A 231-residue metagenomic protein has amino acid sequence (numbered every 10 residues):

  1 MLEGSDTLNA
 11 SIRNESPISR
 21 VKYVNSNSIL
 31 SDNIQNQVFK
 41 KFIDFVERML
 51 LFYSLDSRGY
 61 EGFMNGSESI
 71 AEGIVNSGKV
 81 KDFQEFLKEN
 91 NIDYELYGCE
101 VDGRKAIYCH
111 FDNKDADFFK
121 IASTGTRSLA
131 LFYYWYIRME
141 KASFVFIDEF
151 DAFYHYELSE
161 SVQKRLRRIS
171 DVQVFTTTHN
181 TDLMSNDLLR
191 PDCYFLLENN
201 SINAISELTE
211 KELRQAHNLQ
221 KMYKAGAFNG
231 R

Functional and structural regions predicted by a protein language model:
M1-W135, E140, F228: Phosphate-coordinating catalytic segments in nucleotide- and nucleic-acid-processing enzymes
E100, E160-R231: C-terminal lobe/lid and adjacent interdomain/linker elements of RecA-like ASCE P-loop ATPase modules
T126, E157-L158: Acidic donor-diphosphate engagement hotspot in glycosyltransferases and nucleotidyltransferases that stabilizes
S143-F144: The start of beta-strands in P-loop NTPase/AAA+ ATPase cores
D148-F150: Walker B catalytic acidic pair
A152-Y156: Conserved D-loop-proximal element of ABC-family nucleotide-binding domains
